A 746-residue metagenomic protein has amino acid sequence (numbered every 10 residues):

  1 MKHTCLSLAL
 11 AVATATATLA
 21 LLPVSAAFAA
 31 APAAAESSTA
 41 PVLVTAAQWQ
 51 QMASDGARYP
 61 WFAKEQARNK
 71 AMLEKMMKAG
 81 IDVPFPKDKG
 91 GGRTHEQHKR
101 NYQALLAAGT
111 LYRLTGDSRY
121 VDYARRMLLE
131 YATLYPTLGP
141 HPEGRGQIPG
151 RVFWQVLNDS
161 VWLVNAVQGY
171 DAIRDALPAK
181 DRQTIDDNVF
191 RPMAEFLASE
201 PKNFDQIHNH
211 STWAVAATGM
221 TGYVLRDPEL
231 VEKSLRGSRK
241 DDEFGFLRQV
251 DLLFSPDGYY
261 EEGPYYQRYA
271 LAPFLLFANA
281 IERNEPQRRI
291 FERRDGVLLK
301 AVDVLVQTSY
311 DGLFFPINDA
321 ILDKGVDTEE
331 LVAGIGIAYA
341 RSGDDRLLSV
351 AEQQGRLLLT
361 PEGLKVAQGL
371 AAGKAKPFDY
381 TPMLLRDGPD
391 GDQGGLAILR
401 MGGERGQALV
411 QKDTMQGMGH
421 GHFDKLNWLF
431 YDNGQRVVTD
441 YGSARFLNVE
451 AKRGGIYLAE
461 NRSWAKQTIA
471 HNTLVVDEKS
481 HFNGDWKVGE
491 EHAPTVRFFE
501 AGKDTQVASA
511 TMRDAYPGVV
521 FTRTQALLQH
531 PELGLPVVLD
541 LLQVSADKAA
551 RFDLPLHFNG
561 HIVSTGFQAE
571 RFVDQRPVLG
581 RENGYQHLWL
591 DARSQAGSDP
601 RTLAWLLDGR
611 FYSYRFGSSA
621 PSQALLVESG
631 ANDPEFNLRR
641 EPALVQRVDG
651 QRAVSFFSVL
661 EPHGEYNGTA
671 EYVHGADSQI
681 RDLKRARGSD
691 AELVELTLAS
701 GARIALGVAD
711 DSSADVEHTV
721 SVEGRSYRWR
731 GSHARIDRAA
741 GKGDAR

Functional and structural regions predicted by a protein language model:
K2-F28: Gram-negative bacterial Sec-dependent N-terminal signal peptides
A30-A40: Cleaved targeting-peptide boundary
P41, A46-A57, F62-E65, M77 (+1 more regions): Aromatic-lined, polymer-binding surfaces characteristic of secreted/periplasmic polysaccharide-degrading enzymes
K64-P86: Short alpha-helical hairpin
D186-K425, L429-R436, E570-G584, L588-D608 (+3 more regions): Extracellular polysaccharide-recognition and catalytic grooves
R356-Q575, R652, P662-E665: Catalytic and substrate-binding regions of extracellular carbohydrate-active enzymes, especially polysaccharide lyases
L556, S613-A631, V654-Y666: Short, hydrophobic/aromatic-enriched beta-strand segments in well-ordered soluble domains
L644-V654, L660-R746: Non-catalytic terminal regions with compositionally biased, polar/charged low complexity
